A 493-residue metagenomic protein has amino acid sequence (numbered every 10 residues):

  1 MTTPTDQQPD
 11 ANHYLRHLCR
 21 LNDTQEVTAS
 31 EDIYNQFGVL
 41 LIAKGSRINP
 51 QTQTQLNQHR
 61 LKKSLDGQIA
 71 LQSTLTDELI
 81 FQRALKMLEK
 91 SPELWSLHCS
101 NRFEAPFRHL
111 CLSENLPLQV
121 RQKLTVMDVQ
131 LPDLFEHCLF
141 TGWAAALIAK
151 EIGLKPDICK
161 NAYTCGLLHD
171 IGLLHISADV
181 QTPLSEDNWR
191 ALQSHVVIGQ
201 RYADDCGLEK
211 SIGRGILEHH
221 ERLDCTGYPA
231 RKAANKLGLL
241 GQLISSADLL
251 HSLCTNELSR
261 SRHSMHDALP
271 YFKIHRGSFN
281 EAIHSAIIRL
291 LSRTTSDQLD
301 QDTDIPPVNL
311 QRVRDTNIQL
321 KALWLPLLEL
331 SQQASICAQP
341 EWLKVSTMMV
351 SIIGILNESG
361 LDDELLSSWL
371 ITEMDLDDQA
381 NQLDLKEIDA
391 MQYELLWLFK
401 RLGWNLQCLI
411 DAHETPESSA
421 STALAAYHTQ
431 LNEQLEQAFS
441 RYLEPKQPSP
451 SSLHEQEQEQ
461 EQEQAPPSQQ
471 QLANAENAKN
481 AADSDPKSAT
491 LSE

Functional and structural regions predicted by a protein language model:
T2-R102, S367-Y427, S451-E455, D483-A489 (+1 more regions): Membrane-cytosol interface segments
F37, M87, A144, I198-G199 (+2 more regions): A general alpha-helix detector
P50, L65-K210, N235, L299-D304 (+7 more regions): Acidic/His-rich, divalent-metal-binding segments that scaffold phosphate/diphosphate chemistry
G166, A203-S245, S259-H263, D267-Y393 (+4 more regions): Histidine/acidic-rich helix-loop-helix segments that form or flank divalent-metal centers in metalloenzyme catalytic
I176-S177, C225, T255: Active-site-flanking alpha-helical
N188, I198, T255-L258, K273: Phosphate/pyrophosphate-binding active-site loops
L243-T255: Conserved beta-strand-loop-short alpha-helix elements that form and flank the Mn2+/Mg2+-coordinating active site
H454-P486: Compositionally biased, intrinsically disordered low-complexity segments enriched for polar/charged residues
